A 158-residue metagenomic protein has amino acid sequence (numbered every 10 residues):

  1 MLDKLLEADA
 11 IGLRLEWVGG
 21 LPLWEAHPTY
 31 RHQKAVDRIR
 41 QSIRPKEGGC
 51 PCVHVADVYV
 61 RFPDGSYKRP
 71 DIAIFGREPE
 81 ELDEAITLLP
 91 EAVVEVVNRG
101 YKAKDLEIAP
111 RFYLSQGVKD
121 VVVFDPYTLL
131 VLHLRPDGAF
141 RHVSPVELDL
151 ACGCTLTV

Functional and structural regions predicted by a protein language model:
M1-V158: Gly/Pro/Ser/Thr-rich low-complexity, intrinsically disordered segments predominantly at protein N-termini
